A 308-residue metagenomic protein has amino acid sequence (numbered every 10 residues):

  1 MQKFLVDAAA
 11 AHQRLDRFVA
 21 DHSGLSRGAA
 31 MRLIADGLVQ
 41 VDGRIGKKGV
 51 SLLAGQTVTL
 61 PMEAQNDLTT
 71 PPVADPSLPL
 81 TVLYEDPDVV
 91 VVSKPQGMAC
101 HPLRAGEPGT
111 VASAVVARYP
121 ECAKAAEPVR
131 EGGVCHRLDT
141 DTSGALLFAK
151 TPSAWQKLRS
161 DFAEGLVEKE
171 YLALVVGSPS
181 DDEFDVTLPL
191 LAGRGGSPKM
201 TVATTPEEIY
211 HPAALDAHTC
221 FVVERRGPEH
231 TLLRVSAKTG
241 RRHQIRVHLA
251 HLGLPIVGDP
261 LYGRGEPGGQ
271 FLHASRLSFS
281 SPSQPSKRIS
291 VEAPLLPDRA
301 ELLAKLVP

Functional and structural regions predicted by a protein language model:
M1-P308: RNA pseudouridine synthases
